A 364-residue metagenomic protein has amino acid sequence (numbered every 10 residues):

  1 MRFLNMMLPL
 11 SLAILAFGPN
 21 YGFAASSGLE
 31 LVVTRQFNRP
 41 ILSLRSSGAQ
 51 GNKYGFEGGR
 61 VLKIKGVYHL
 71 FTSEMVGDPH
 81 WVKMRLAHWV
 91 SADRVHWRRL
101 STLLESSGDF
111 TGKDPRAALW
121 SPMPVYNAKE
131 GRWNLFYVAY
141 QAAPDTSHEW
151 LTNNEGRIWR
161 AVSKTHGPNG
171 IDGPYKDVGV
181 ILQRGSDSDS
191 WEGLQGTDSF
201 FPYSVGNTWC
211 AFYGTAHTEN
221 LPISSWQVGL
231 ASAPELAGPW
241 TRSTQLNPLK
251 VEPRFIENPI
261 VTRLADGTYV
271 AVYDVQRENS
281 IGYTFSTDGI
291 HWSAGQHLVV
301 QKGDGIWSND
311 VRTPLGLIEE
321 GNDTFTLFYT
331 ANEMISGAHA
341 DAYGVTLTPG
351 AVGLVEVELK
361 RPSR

Functional and structural regions predicted by a protein language model:
M1-N5: Positively charged n-region of N-terminal signal peptides that target proteins for export
M7-P19: Bacterial N-terminal signal peptides
F23-L119, V125-S199, Y203-E257, R263-N309 (+1 more regions): Beta-rich carbohydrate-recognition and catalytic domains
P314-G316: C-terminal structured domain segments
